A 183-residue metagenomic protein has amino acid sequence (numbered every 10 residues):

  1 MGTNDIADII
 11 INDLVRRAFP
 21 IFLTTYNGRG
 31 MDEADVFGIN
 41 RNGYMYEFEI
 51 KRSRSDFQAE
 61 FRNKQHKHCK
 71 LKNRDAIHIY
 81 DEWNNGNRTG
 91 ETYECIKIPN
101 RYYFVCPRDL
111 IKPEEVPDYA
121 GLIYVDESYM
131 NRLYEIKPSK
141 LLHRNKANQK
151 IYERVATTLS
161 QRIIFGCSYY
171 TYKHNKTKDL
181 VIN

Functional and structural regions predicted by a protein language model:
M1-D32, I39-R41: Acidic-basic catalytic patches of nuclease active cores, encompassing PD-(D/E)XK and other metal-cofactor nuclease
M1-D5, N12-D13, P107-N183: Non-catalytic C-terminal interaction segments of nucleic acid-processing enzymes
R16-R17, I98-R101, Y129: Structural alpha-beta junctions
N27-G28, S53, R108, S128: Short, solvent-exposed coil/turn elements at secondary-structure transition points
A34-E47, K51-S53: Active-site beta-strand-loop-beta-strand hairpin of nuclease catalytic cores that positions key catalytic residues
R52-A120: Catalytic cores of nucleic-acid endonucleases
